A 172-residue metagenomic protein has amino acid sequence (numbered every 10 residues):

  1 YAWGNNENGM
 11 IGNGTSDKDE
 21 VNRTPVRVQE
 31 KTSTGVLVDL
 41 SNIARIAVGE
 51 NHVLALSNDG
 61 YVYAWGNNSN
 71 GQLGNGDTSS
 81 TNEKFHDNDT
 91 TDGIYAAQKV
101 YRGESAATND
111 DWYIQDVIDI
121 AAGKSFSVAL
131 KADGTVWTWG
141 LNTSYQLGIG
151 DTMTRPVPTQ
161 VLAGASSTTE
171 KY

Functional and structural regions predicted by a protein language model:
Y1-Y172: Eukaryote-biased RCC1-like beta-propeller repeat architecture
